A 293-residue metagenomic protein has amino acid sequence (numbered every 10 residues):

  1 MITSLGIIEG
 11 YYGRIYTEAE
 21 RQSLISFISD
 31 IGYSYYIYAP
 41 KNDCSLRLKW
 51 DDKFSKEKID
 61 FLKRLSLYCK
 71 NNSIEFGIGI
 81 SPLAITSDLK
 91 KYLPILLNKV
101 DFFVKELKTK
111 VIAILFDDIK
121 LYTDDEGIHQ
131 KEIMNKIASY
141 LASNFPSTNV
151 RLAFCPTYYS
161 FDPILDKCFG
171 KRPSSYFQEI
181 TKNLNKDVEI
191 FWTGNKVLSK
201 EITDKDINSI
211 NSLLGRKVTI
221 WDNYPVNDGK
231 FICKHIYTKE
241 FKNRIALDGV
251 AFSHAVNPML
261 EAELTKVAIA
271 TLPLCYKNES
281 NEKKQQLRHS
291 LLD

Functional and structural regions predicted by a protein language model:
M1-S87, Y92-L96, E106-K110: Feature activates predominantly on carbohydrate-active enzymes
I8-G10, L121-E279: Catalytic-core regions of glycoside hydrolase
R14-D30, K91-F103, S174-F177, I202-D206 (+1 more regions): Short, acidic/polar
L24-G32, E57-I74, D101-K108, F145-P146 (+3 more regions): Acidic (Asp/Glu)-rich catalytic clusters
C69, L89-L115, H129-N144: An active-site-proximal structural segment forming one wall of the substrate-binding cleft that immediately precedes
Y276-D293: C-terminal functional modules
